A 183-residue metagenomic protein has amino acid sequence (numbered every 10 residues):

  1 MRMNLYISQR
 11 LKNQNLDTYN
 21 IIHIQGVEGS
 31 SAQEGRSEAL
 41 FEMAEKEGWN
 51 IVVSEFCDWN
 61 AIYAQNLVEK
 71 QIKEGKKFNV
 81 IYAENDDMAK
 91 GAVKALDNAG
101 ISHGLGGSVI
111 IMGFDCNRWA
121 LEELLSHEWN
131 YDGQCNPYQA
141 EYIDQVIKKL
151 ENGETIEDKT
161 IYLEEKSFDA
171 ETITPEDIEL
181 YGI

Functional and structural regions predicted by a protein language model:
M1-T18, A64-Q65, C116-A120, C135-N152: Hydrophobic alpha-helical segments within soluble ligand-binding/sensing domains
R2-M3, S31-N50, L67, G91-A95: Short, solvent-exposed amphipathic alpha-helices that sit in or adjacent to ligand/effector-binding or catalytic
T18-H23, F41-A61, E164: Short beta-strand elements in bilobed, periplasmic/extracellular small-molecule ligand-binding domains
Y19-I24, V53-S54, N79-A83, I110-F114 (+1 more regions): Structural recognition of the beta-strand scaffold that forms the well-ordered cores of secreted hydrolase catalytic
N20-E28, A32, E42-M43, C135-I183: Hinge/cleft segment of the Venus flytrap/periplasmic-binding protein
L40, C57-E122: Hydrophobic alpha-helical
K94-P137, D144-I161: Exported/periplasmic ABC-transporter solute-binding proteins
